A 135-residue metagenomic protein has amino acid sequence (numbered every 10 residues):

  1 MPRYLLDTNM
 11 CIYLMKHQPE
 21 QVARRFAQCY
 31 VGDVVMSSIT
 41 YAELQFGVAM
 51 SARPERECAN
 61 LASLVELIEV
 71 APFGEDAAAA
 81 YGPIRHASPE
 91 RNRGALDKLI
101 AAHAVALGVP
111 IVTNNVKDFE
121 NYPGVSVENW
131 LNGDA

Functional and structural regions predicted by a protein language model:
M1-M36, V48-S63, G133-A135: Short, well-structured N-terminal submotif of metal-dependent ribonuclease cores
M1-R3, A101, V105-A135: Acidic, PIN/NYN-like endoribonuclease modules and their adjacent C-terminal/linker elements
P2, I68-V112: Active-site neighborhoods of divalent-metal-dependent phosphate/nucleic-acid chemistry enzymes
D7-T8, V22, L44, Y81 (+3 more regions): Generic structural signal for small/hydrophobic residues in well-ordered secondary structure, especially within
N9-M10, I39-A42, D76, K117: Alpha-helix/helix-capping structural signal
Q21, V35, I39, A52 (+2 more regions): Residues at secondary-structure transition points
